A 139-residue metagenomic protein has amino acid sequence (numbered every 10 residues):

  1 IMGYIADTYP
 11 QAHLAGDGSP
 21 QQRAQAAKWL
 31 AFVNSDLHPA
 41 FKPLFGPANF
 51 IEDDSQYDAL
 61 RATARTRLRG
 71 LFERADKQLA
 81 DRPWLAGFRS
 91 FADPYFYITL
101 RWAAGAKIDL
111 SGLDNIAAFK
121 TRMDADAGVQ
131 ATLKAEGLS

Functional and structural regions predicted by a protein language model:
I1-A62, R69: GST-like domain detector, emphasizing the conserved glutathione-binding G-site in the N-terminal thioredoxin-like
A12-D17, A40-K42, D53, P83-F88 (+2 more regions): Short, hydrophobic secondary-structure boundary micro-motifs
S19, T63, K107-D114: Structural helix-adjacent loops and short alpha-helical linkers that scaffold large soluble proteins
A26, A75, D93, M123-V129: Residue-level signal for nonpolar/aromatic packing positions in well-ordered secondary structure
F41-L44, W84-D109, A117, R122-M123: GST superfamily/GST-like fold recognition
A64-L71, F119: Alpha-helical packing segments of well-folded alpha/beta enzyme cores
L71-A86: Hydrophobic alpha-helical bundle segments that form small-molecule/ligand-binding pockets
N115-S139: Long hydrophobic alpha-helical segments typical of transmembrane helices together with their membrane-interfacial
